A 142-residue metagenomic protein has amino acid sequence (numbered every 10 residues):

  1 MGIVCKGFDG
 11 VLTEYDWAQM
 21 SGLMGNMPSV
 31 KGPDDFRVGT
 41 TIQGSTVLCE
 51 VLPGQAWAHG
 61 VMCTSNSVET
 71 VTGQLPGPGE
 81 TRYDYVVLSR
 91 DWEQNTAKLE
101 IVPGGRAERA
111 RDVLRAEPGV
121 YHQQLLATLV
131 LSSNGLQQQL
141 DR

Functional and structural regions predicted by a protein language model:
M1-I42: N-terminal alpha-helical "arm" segments
I3-Y15, L48-R142: Beta-strand-rich solenoidal segments
N26-M27, D34-F36, T41-G44, C49 (+2 more regions): Intrinsically disordered, low-complexity segments enriched in polar/charged residues with Gly/Pro, especially when
